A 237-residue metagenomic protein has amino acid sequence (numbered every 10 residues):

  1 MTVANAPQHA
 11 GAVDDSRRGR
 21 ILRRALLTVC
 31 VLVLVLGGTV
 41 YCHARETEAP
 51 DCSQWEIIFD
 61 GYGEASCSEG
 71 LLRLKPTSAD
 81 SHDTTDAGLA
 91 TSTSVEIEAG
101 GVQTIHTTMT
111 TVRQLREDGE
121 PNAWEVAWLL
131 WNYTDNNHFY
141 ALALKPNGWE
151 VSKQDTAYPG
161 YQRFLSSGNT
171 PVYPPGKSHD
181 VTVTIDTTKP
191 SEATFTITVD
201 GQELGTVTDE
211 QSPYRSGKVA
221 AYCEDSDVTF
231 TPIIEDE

Functional and structural regions predicted by a protein language model:
D15-V31: N-terminal Sec-pathway targeting helices
Y41-S68: Extracellular carbohydrate-recognition regions
Y62-T91: Short carbohydrate-recognition loop motifs
D80-T156: Secretory/extracellular carbohydrate-interaction modules and structurally similar beta-sandwich "look-alikes"
A90-E98, S167-P174, V219: Beta-strand-rich interaction surfaces with strong enrichment in secreted/lumenal proteins
I105-T107, P174-T208: Carbohydrate-binding surfaces in secreted/extracellular proteins
A157-T182: Short, aromatic/His-centered strand-loop micro-motif at the edge of beta-sheets
V207-T229: Flexible glycan-contacting loops in extracellular carbohydrate-active proteins
